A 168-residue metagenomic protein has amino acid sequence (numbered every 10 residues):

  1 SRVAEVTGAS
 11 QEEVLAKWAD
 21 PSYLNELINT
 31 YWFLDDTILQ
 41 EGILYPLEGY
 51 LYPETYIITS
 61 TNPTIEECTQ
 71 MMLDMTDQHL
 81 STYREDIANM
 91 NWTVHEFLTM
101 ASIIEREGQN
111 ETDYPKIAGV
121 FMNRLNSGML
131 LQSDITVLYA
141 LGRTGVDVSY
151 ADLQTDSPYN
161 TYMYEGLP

Functional and structural regions predicted by a protein language model:
S1-V6: Membrane-embedded segments
T7-A9, Y23-P168: Bacterial extracytoplasmic/cell-wall-associated proteins, especially those involved in peptidoglycan
A9-D20: Extended intrinsically disordered, low-complexity coil regions enriched in Ser, Thr, Gly, Ala and often Pro
